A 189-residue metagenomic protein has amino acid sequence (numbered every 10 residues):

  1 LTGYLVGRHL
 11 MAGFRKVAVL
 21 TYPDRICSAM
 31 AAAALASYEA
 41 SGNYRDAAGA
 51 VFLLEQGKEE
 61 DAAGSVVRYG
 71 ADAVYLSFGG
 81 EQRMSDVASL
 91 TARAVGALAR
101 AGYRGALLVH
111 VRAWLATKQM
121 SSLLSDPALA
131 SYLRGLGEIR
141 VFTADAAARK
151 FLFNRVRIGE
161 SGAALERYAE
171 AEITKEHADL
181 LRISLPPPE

Functional and structural regions predicted by a protein language model:
L1-E189: Extracytosolic ligand-binding ectodomains
